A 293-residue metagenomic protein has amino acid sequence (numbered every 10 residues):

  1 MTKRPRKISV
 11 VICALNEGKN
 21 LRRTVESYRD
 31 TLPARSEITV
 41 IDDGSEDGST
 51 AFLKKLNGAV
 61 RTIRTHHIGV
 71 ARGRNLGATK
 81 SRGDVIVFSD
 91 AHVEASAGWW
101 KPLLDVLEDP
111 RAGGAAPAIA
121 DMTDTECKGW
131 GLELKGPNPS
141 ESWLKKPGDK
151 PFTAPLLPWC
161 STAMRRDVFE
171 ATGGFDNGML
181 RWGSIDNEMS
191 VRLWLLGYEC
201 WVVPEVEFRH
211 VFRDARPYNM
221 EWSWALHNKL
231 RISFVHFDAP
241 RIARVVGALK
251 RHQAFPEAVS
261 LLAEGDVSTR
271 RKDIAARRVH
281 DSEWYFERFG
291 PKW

Functional and structural regions predicted by a protein language model:
M1-S27: N-proximal low-complexity "stem/linker" segments adjacent to membrane-targeting elements
E26-R35: Short, acidic, metal-binding catalytic loop of nucleotide-sugar glycosyltransferases
D42-A51: A conserved acidic beta->alpha catalytic loop
T65-S81: Glycine-rich, basic loop-to-helix element that forms the pyrophosphate-binding segment of sugar-nucleotide handling
I86: Short aromatic/hydrophobic "clamp" motif used to bind/position activated sugar donors
E94, G98-K135: Conserved donor NDP-sugar-binding/catalytic core segment of glycosyltransferases
L144-A163, M189: A recurrent flexible, glycine/aromatic-enriched loop bordering the glycosyltransferase active site that acts as
W222-W293: Terminal low-complexity segments of carbohydrate-biosynthetic enzymes
